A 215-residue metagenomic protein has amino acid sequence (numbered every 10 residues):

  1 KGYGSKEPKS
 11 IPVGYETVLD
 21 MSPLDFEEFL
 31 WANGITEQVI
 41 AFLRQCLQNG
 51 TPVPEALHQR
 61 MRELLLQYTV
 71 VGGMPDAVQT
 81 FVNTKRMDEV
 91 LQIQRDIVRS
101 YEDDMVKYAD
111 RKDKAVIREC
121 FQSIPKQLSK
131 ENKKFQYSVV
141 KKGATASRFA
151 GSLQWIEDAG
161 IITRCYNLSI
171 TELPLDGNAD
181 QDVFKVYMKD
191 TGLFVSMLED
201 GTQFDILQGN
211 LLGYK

Functional and structural regions predicted by a protein language model:
K1, L47-Q48, P54-A56, K141-K142 (+1 more regions): A short linear-motif detector with a strong N-terminal bias
K1-G14, Q208, L212-K215: Proteins with a high burden of low-complexity, intrinsically disordered sequence enriched in S/T/G/P/A and R, requiring
K1-G4, P23-E27, S169, L193-F194: Conserved nucleotide-binding/hydrolysis micro-motifs of P-loop NTPases
S5-S129: Interdomain motor-coupling "hinge/lid" segment immediately C-terminal to the ATP-binding subdomain of NTP-driven enzymes
Q79-K215: Accessory nucleic acid-recognition modules appended to NTPase machines
